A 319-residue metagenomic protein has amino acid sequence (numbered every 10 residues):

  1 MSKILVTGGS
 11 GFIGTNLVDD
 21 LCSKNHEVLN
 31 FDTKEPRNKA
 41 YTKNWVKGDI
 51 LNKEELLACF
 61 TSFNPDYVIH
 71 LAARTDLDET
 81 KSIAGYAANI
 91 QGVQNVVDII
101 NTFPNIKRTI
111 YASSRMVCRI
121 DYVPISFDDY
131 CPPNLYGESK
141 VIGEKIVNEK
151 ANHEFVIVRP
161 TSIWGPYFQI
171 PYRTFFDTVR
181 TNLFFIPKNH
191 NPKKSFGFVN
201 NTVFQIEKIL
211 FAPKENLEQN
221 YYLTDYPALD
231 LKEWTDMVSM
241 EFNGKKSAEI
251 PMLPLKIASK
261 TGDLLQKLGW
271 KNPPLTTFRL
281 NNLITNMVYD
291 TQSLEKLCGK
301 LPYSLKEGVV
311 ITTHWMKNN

Functional and structural regions predicted by a protein language model:
I4-K24: N-terminal Rossmann NAD(P)H-binding glycine-rich loop of SDR-like oxidoreductase domains
I50-A88, T102, I120-P124: NAD(P)H-binding glycine-rich loop region in Rossmannoid oxidoreductase-like domains and their noncatalytic homologs
N95-L135: Conserved Rossmann-fold NAD(P)-dependent oxidoreductase catalytic core, especially the SDR/UDP-sugar
C131-V156: Active-site Tyr-X1-5-Lys
F168-T174, K188-F211, E218-Y222: Substrate-positioning beta->alpha
V199, D236, A258-L301: Conserved C-terminal active-site "lid" loop/helix of NAD(P)H-dependent oxidoreductases that clamps the redox cofactor
I209-P274, S304-L305, V310-T313: Mid/C-terminal beta-alpha module of Rossmann-like enzyme folds, strongest in SDR-family dehydrogenases/epimerases
Y289-K296, Y303-N319: Amphipathic terminal alpha-helices
